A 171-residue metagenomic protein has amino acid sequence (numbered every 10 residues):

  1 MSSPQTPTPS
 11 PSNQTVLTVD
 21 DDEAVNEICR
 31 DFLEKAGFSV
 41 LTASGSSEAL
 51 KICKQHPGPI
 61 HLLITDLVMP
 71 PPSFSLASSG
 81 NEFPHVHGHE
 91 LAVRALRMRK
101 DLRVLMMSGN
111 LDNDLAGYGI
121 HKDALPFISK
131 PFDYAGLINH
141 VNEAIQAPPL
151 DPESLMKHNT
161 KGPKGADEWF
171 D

Functional and structural regions predicted by a protein language model:
D20: Conserved acidic carboxylate
E27-K35: Charged docking surfaces used in two-component/phosphorelay signaling
R30, T42-L62, P70-S73: Acidic, metal-coordinating helix/loop segments flanking the phosphotransfer/catalytic sites of two-component signaling
K51, P72-D101: Short amphipathic alpha-helix used as the core "switch/output" element in two-component signaling
L63, V104, F127-I128: Two-component signal transduction core modules
M107-S108: Hydrophobic/aromatic residues positioned on beta-strands within the core alpha/beta folds
L111, G119-F127: As written
I128, F132-E143, P149, E153-S154: C-terminal output helix
